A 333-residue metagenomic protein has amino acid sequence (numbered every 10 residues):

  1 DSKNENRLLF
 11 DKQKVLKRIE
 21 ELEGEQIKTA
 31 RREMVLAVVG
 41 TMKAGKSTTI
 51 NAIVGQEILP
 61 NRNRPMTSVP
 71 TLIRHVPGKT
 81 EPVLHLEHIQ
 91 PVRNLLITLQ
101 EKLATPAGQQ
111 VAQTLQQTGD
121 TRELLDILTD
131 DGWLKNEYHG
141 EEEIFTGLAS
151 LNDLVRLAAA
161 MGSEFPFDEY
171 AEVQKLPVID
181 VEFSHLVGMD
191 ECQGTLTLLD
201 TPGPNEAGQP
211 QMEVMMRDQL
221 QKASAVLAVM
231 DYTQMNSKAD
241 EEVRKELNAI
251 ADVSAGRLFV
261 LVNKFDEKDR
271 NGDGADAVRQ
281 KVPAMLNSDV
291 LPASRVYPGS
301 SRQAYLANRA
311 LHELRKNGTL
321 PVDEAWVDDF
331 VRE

Functional and structural regions predicted by a protein language model:
D1-Q13: Charged, amphipathic alpha-helical linker segments immediately N-terminal to NTP-binding catalytic cores
K12-V15, I19-E23: Generic L/I/V-rich hydrophobic alpha-helical segments across diverse proteins
I27-R332: Globular "head" domains of long coiled-coil molecular machines
